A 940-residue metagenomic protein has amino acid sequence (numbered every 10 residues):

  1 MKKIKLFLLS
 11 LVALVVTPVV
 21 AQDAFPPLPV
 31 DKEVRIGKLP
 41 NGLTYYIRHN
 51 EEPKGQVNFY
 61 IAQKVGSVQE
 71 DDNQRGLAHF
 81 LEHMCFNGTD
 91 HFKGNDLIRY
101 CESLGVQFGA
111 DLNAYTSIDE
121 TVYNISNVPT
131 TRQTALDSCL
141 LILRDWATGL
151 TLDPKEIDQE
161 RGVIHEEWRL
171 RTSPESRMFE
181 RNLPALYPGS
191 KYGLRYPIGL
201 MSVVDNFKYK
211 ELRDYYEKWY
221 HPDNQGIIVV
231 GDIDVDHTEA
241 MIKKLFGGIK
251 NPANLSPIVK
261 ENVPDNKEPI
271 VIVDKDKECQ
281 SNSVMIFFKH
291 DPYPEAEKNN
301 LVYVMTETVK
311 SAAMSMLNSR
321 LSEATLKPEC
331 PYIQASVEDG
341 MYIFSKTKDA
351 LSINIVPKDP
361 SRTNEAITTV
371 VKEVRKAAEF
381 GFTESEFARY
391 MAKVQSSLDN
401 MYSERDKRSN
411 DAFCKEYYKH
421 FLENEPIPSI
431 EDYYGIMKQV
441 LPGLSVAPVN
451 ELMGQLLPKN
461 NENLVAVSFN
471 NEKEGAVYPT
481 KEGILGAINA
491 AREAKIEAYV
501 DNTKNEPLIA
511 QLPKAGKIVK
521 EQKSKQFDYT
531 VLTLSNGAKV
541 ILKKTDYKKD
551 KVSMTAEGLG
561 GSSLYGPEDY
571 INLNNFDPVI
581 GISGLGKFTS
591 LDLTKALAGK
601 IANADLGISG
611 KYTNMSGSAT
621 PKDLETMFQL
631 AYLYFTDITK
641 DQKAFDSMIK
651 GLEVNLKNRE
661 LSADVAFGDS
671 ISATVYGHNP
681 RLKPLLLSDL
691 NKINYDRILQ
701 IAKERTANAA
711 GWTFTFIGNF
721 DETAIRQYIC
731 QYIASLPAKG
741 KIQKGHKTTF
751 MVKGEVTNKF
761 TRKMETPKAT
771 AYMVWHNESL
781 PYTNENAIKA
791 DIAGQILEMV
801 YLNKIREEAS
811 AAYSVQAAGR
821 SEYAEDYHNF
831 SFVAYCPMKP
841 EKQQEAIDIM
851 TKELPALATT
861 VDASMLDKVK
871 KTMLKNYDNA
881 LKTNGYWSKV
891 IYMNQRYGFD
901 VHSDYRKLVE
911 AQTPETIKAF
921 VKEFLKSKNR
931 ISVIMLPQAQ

Functional and structural regions predicted by a protein language model:
M1-D23: Bacterial Sec-dependent N-terminal signal peptides
I4, A21-I47, D234-T308, A313-N318 (+11 more regions): Proteolytic maturation boundary segments
R48, P53-E70, L77-A78, N95-D145 (+15 more regions): M16 family metallopeptidases and their MPP-like homologs
M84-F92: Metal-associated gating/positioning segment near the N- to mid-region
Y100, G149-I157, L444-L452, T639-F645 (+1 more regions): Peptidyl-prolyl cis-trans isomerase
E156-E211, Y215-N224, I228-V230, V235-I242 (+2 more regions): Hydrophobic, small-residue-rich alpha-helical packing segments that form membrane-like cores
V204-K243, N679-P684, L690-Q731: Internal metal/ion-chelating core segments
